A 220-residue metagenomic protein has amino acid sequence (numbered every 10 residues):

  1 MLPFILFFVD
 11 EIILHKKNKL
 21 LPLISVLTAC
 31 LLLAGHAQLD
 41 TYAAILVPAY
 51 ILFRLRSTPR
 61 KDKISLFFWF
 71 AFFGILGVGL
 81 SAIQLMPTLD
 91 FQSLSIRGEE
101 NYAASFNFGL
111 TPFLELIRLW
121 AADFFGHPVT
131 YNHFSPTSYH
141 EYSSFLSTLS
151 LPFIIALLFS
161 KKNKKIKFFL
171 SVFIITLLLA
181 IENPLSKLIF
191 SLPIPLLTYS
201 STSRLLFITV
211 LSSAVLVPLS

Functional and structural regions predicted by a protein language model:
L2-F7, I24, A43-V47, L149-P152 (+1 more regions): Alpha-helical transmembrane segments of multi-pass membrane proteins
I5-L20, L52-R60: Membrane-interface transmembrane helices that cradle and orient dolichyl/undecaprenyl
F8, L21-H36, F73-G79, I175-L177: Membrane-interface alpha helices of multi-pass inner-membrane proteins
L21-V26, D40-A44, F67-F72, I166-I174: Hydrophobic alpha-helical transmembrane segments
V26, A43-R56, D90-S93, A156-L158: Hydrophobic transmembrane alpha-helices of multi-pass, membrane-embedded glycosylation machinery
T58-F68, F153-L185: Membrane-interface helix-loop-helix junctions at transmembrane boundaries of multi-pass membrane enzymes, predominantly
F67, F73-L158, L179, T202-F207: Periplasmic/ER-lumenal interhelical loops and adjacent helix-loop junctions in multi-pass membrane proteins
N132-Y142, I175-S212, S220: Membrane-helix boundary/interfacial segments in multi-pass membrane proteins
